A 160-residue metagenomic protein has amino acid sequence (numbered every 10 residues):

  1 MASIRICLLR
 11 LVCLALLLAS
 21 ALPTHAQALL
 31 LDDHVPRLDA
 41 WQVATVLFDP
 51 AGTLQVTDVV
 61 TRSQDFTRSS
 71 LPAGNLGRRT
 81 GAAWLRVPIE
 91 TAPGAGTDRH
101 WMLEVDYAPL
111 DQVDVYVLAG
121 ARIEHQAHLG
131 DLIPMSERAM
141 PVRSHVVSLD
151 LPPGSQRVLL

Functional and structural regions predicted by a protein language model:
A2-V12: Bacterial N-terminal signal peptides that target proteins for export
A15: Positively charged, glycine-rich low-complexity segments
A21-P23: N-terminal signal peptide c-region/cleavage motif recognized by signal peptidases
Q27-L160: Soluble non-transmembrane domains of integral membrane proteins
